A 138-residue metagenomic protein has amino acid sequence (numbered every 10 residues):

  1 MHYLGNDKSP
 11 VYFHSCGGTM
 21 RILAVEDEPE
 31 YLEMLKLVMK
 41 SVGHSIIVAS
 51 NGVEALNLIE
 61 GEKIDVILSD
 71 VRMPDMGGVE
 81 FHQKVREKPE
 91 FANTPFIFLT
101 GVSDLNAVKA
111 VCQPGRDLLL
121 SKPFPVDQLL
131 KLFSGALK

Functional and structural regions predicted by a protein language model:
M1-R21, P125-K138: Non-catalytic signal-transmission and effector/linker regions of two-component phosphorelay proteins
E26: Conserved acidic carboxylate
P29-I47: Two-component/phosphorelay signaling modules centered on CheY-like receiver
V48-V66: Acidic, metal-coordinating helix/loop segments flanking the phosphotransfer/catalytic sites of two-component signaling
N51-E54, G77-Q83: Acidic catalytic/metal-coordinating carboxylates
D70, T100: Active-site residues of response regulator receiver
M73: Receiver (REC) domain active-site loop signature in two-component systems and cognate sites in sensor histidine kinases
E80, S103-L120, D127-S134: Alpha4 helix (beta4-alpha4-beta5 surface) of REC/receiver domains from two-component response regulators
